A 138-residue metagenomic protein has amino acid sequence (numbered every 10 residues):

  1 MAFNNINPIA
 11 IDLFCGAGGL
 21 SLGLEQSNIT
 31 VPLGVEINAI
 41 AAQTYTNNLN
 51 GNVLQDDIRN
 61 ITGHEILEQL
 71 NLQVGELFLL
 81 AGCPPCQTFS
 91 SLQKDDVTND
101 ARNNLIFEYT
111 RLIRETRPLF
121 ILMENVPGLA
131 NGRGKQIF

Functional and structural regions predicted by a protein language model:
M1-F138: Conserved active-site and SAM-binding loop architecture of S-adenosyl-L-methionine-dependent nucleic-acid
